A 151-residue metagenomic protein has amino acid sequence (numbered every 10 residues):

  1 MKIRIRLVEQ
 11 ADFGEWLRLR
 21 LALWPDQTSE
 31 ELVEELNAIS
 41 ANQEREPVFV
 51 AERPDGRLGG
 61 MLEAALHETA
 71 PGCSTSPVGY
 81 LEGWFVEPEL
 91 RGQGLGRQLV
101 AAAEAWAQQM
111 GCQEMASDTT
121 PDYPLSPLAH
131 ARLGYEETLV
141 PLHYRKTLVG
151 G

Functional and structural regions predicted by a protein language model:
I3-W16: A short beta-loop-alpha structural element at the N-terminal edge of CoA-dependent acyl/N-acetyltransferase catalytic
L17-E31: Helix-loop element at the rim of GNAT/NAT acetyltransferase active sites that forms part of the acceptor-substrate
Q27-R53: Active-site rim helix/loop that mediates acceptor-substrate recognition in acyltransferases
V50, R57-L66, Y80, F85: Conserved beta-strand in the GNAT
T75-P88, L142: Conserved acetyl-CoA binding element of GNAT-fold acetyltransferases
V86, G92-A105, R132: Conserved acetyl-CoA-binding loop-helix of GNAT-fold acetyltransferases
R97, Q109, P121-V140: Conserved active-site alpha-helix within GNAT-family acetyltransferase domains
V100, A107-T119: Conserved GNAT acetyl-CoA-binding A-motif
